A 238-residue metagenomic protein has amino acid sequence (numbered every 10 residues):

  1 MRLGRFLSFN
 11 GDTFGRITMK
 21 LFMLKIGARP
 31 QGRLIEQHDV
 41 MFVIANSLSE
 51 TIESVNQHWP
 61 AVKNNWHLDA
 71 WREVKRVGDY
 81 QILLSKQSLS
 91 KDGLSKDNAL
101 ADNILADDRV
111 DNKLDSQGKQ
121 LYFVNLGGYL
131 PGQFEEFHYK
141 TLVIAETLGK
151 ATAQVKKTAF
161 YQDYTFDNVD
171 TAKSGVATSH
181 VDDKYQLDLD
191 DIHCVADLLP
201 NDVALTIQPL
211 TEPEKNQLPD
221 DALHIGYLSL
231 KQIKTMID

Functional and structural regions predicted by a protein language model:
R5-T18: Short, Lys/Arg-enriched N-terminal segments with co-localized hydrophobic residues within the first ~10-30 amino acids
M19-F22, R33-L34, Q57, K63-G128 (+1 more regions): Intrinsic disorder/low-complexity detector
P30-V43, S49-E53, A61-W66, F134-T141 (+1 more regions): A cross-kingdom feature marking solvent-exposed beta-strand/loop segments within repeated, beta-rich binding/scaffold
I52-W59, T152-V155: Short amphipathic, charge-patterned alpha-helical segments
D107-Y164, K234-D238: Surface-exposed interaction/gating patches
